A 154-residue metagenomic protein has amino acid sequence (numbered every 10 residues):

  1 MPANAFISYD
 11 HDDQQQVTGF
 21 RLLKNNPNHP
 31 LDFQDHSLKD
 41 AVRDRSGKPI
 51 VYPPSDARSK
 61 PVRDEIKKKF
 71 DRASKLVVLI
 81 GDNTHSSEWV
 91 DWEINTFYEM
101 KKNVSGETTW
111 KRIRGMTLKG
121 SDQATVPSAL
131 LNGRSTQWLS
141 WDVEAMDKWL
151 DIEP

Functional and structural regions predicted by a protein language model:
M1-R72, G106-W110, T117, P154: Conserved N-terminal substructure of TIR/SEFIR domains
Q16, V42-R43, S87, D122-P127: Switch/connector loops and helix/strand junctions flanking conserved nucleotide-binding motifs in nucleotide-processing
G19-K24, A124-S135: Short, aromatic/basic amphipathic alpha-helical patches
L22-N25, N95-N103: Short, surface-exposed basic-aromatic patches at helix termini and helix-loop junctions that form
D82-M100: Conserved TIR/SEFIR loop-to-helix hotspot centered on a Trp-containing motif with a nearby acidic residue
N83, T108-A124: Short beta-alpha junction loops
S135-P154: C-terminal helix of von Willebrand factor
